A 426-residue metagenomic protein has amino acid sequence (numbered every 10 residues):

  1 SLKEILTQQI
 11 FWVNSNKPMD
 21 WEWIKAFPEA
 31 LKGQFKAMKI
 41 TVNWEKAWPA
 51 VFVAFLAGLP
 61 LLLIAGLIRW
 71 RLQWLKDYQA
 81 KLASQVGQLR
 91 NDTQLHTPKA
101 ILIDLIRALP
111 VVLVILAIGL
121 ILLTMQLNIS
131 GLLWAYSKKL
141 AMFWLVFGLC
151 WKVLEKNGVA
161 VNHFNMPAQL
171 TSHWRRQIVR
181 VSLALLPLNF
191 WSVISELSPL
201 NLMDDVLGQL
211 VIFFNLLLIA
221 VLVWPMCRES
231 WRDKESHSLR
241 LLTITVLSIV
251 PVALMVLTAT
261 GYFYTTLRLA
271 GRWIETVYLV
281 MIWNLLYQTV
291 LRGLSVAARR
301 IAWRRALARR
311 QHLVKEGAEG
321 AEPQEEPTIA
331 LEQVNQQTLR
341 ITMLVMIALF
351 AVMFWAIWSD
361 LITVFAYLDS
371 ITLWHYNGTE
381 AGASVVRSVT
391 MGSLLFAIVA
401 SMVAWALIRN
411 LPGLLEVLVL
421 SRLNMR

Functional and structural regions predicted by a protein language model:
S1-W44, W48, P60-L63, R305 (+1 more regions): N-terminal targeting peptides and non-cytosolic leader segments immediately upstream of the first transmembrane helix
T41, E45-I398, M402, A406-N410: Hydrophobic/aromatic interaction determinants used to assemble and anchor large protein complexes
D77-Q85, G413-R426: Cytoplasmic juxtamembrane regions at transmembrane-helix boundaries
